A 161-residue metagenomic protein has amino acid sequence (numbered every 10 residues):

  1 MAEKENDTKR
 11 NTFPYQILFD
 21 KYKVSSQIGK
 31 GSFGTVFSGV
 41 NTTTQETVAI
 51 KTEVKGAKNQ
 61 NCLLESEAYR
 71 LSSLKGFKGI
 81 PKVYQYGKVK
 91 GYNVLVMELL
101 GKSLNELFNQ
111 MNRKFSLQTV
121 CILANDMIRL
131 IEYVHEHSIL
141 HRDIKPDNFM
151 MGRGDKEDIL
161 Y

Functional and structural regions predicted by a protein language model:
T35: Conserved N-lobe ATP-binding subsite of Hanks-type protein kinase domains, especially the beta3 VAIK lysine
V40-T47: Conserved N-lobe loop of protein kinases adjacent to the ATP-binding glycine-rich P-loop
K51-K55: Conserved beta3-strand ATP-binding lysine motif
Y69-K78: Structural motif at the C-terminus of the N-lobe alphaC helix and the adjacent alphaC-beta4 loop of the Hanks-type
K82-N93: Short beta-strand micro-motifs within the conserved protein kinase catalytic domain, predominantly in the N-lobe
L100-Q110: Structural motif in protein kinase domains
L123-A124: Activation segment signature within eukaryotic-like protein kinase domains
H135-R153: Catalytic-loop of the protein kinase fold
